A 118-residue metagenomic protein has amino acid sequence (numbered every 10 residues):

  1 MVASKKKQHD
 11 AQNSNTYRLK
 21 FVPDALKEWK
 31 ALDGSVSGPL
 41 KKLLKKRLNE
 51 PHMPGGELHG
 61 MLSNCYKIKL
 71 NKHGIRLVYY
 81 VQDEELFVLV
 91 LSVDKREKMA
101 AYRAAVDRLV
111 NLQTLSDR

Functional and structural regions predicted by a protein language model:
M1-Q12, T16, L70-R76, Y80-R118: Enriched for short, Lys/Arg-rich terminal
K7, K20, E28, E50 (+3 more regions): Glutamate identity and glutamate-enriched acidic tracts
N13, R18, S37, L58-H59 (+1 more regions): Polar low-complexity intrinsically disordered regions enriched in Ser/Thr and small residues
F21-P54: N-terminal first-folded block
D24, S63, K95: Residues that form or immediately flank small-molecule/cofactor binding pockets and catalytic motifs
V36, L40, P54, L58 (+1 more regions): Amphipathic alpha-helical interface surfaces
K45-L70: A short, surface-exposed loop/turn module that caps and links secondary-structure elements
